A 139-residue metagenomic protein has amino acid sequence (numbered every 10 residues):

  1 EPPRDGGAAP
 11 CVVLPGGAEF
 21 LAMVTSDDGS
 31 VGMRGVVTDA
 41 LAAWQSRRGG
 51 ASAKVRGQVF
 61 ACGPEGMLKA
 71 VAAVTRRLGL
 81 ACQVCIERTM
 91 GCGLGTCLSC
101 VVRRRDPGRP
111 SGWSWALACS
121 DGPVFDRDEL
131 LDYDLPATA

Functional and structural regions predicted by a protein language model:
E1-T89: FNR/FR-type flavoprotein reductase catalytic core
G35-T38, T96-S99, L130-D134: Surface-exposed beta-strand edges and their flanking turn/coil or helix-capping segments
G50, A72, V84, G95 (+3 more regions): A generic "cationic amphipathic patch" detector
E65-G66, E87-V124: Local cysteine-cluster metal-coordination motifs and their immediate loop/turn environment, predominantly Fe-S cluster
A70, C100-V102, E129: Residue-level recognition of conserved structural "scaffold" positions that shape functional pockets and channels
V74-G79, C100-V101, L135-P136: Short, solvent-exposed amphipathic alpha-helical segments in soluble enzyme and RNA/protein-processing domains
L80-A81, R104, S111-G112, T138-A139: Alpha-helix boundary/interfacial micro-motifs
L117-S120, R127-A139: SAM/dcSAM-binding transferase cores
